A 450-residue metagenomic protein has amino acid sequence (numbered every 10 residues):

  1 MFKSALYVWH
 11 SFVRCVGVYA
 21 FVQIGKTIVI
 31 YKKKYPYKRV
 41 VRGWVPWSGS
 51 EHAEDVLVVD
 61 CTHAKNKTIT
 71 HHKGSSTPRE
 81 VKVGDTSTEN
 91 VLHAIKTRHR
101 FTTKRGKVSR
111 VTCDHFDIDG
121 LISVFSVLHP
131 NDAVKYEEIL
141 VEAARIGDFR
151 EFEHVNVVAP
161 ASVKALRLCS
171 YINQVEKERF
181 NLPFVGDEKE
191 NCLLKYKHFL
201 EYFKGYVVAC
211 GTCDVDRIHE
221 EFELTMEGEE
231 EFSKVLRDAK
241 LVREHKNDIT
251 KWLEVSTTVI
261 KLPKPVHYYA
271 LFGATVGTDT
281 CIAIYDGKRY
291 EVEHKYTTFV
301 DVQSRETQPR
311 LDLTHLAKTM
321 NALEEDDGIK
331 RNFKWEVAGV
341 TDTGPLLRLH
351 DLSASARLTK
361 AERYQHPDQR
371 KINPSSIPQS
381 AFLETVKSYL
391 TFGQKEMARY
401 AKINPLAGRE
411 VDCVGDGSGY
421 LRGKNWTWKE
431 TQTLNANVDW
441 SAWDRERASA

Functional and structural regions predicted by a protein language model:
F2, L6-S170, Q174-A450: Replace "Mg2+/Mn2+-dependent" with "divalent metal-dependent
